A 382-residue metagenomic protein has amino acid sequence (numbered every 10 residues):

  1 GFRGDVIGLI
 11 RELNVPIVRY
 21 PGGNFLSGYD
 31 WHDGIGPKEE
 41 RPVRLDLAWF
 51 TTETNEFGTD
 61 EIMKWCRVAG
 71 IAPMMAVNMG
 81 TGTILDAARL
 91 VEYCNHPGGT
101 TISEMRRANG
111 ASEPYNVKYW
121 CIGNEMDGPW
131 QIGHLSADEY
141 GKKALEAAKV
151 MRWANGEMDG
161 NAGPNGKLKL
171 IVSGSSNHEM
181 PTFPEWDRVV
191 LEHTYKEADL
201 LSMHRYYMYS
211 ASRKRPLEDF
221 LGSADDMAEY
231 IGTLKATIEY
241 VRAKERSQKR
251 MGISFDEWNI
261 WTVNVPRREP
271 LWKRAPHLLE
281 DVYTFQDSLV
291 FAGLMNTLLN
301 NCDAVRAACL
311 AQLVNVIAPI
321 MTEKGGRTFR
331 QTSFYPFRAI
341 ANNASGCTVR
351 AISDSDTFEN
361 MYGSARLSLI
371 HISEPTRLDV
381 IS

Functional and structural regions predicted by a protein language model:
G1-H32, K118: An acidic-aromatic substrate-binding cleft motif
V6-V15, I62-W65, T83-Y119, A144-M158 (+2 more regions): An active-site-proximal structural segment forming one wall of the substrate-binding cleft that immediately precedes
P16-P21, P73-A76, K118-I122, K169-V172 (+3 more regions): Structural recognition of the beta-strand scaffold that forms the well-ordered cores of secreted hydrolase catalytic
N24-T59, K64, G99-W130, Y207-K214 (+1 more regions): Aromatic- and acidic-residue-enriched carbohydrate-binding clefts of CAZyme catalytic domains
S27-H96, D138-L168: Aromatic-lined substrate-binding rim segments of carbohydrate-active enzymes
A137-L294, R327, S355-N360: Noncatalytic carbohydrate-binding groove/subsite architecture in carbohydrate-active enzymes
M295-Q312, I317-E359: Catalytic cores of secreted or luminal carbohydrate-active enzymes
I370-E374, L378-S382: Single conserved hydrophobic/aromatic residue that forms the stacking wall/gate of nucleotide- or nucleobase-binding
